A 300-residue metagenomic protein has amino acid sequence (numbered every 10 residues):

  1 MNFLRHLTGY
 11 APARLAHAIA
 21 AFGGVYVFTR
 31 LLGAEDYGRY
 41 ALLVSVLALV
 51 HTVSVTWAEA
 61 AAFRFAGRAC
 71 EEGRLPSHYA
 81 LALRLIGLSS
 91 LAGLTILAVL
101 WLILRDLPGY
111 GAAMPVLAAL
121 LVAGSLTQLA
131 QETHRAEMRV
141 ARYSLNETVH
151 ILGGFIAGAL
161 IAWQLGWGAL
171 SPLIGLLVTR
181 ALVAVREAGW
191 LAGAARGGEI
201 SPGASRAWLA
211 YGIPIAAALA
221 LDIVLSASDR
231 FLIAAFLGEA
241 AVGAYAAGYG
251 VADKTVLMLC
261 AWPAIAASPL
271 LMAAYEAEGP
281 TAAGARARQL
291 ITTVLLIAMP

Functional and structural regions predicted by a protein language model:
N2-E59, L120, F155, A210-E239: Signature of the first transmembrane helix
F3-L4, R74, A123-N146: Membrane-interface junctions at transmembrane-helix termini in multi-pass inner-membrane proteins
L4, A41, G73-L88, L209 (+3 more regions): Interfacial transmembrane-helix starts/ends
H6-R14, A48, I86, V116-L121 (+12 more regions): Residue-level signature of transmembrane alpha-helical cores of multipass secondary-active transporters and flippases
R30-L42, A69-L81, L91-V122, Q164-L173: Membrane-interface helix-capping segments at transmembrane helix termini in multi-pass transporters
V55-E71, A136, G248, A252-I291 (+1 more regions): Helix-loop junctions and terminal segments of transmembrane helices in multi-pass membrane transport/translocation
A60, A80-L107, A112, L160 (+2 more regions): Alpha-helical transmembrane segments of multi-pass membrane transport and lipid-handling proteins
G111-A118, S144-G193, Y211: Hydrophobic alpha-helical transmembrane segments
